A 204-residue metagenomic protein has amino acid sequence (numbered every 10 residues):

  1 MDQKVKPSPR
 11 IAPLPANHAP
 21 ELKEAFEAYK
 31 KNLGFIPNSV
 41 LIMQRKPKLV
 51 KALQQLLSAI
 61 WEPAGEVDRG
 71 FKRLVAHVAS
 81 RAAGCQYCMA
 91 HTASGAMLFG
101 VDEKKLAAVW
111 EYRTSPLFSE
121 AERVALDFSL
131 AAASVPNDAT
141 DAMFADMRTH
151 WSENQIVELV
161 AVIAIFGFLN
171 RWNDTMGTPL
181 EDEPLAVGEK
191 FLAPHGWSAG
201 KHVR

Functional and structural regions predicted by a protein language model:
M1-R204: Hydrophobic alpha-helical segments
